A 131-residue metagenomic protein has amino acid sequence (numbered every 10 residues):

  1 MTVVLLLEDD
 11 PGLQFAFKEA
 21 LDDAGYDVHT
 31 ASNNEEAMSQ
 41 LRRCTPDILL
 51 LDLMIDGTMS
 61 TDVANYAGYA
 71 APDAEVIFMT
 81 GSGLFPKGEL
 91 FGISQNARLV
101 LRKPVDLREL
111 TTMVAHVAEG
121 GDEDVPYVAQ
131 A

Functional and structural regions predicted by a protein language model:
E8: Conserved acidic carboxylate
P11-H29: Two-component/phosphorelay signaling modules centered on CheY-like receiver
T30-I48: Acidic, metal-coordinating helix/loop segments flanking the phosphotransfer/catalytic sites of two-component signaling
R42-C44, Y66-A74, Q95: Conserved phosphotransfer cores of two-component systems
L51-G68: Conserved phosphotransfer microenvironments
M79-G81: Hydrophobic/aromatic residues positioned on beta-strands within the core alpha/beta folds
L101-R102: Residues at the ends of beta-strands that form strand-to-helix hinge/output surfaces
V105-V114, D122, P126-Y127: C-terminal output helix
